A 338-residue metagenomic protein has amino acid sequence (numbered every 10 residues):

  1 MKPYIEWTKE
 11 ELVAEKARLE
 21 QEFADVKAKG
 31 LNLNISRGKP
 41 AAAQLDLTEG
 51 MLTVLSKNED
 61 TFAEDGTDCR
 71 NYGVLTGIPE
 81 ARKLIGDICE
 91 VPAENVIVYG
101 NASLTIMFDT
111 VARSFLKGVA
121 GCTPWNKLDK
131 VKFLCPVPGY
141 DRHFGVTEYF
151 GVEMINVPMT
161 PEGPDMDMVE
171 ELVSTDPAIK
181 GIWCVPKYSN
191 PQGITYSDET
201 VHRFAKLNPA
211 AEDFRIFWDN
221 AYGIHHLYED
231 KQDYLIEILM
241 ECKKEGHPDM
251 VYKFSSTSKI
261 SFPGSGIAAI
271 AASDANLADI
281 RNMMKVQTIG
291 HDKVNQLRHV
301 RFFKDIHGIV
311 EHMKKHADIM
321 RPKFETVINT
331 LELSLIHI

Functional and structural regions predicted by a protein language model:
K2-T76, G86-D87: N-terminal "arm"/small-domain region of PLP-dependent enzymes with the aminotransferase-like
A14, R18, E80, D279-N282 (+1 more regions): A non-catalytic, amphipathic alpha-helix used as a structural packing/dimerization or gating element in enzyme scaffolds
T67-E212, G223-G246: Conserved core of the PLP fold type I
Y99, M240-R321: Conserved core segment of the aminotransferase class I/II
G181, R215, Y252: Hydrophobic "anchor" residues on beta-strands that sit immediately upstream of conserved functional sites
N220: Walker B catalytic acidic pair
I336-I338: Conserved small/polar residues in nucleotide/adenosyl-binding loops
